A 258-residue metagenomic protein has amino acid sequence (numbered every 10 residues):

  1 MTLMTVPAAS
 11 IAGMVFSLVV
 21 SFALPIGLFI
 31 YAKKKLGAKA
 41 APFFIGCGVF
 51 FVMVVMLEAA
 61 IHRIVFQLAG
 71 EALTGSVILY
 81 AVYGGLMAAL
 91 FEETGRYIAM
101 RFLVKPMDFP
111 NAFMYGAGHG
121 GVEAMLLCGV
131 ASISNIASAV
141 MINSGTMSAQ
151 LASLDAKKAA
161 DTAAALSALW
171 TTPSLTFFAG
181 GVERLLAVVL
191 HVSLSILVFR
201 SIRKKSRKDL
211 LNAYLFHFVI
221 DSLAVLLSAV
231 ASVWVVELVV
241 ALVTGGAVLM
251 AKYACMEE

Functional and structural regions predicted by a protein language model:
M1-E258: Hydrophobic alpha-helical segments at protein termini of multi-pass membrane proteins
